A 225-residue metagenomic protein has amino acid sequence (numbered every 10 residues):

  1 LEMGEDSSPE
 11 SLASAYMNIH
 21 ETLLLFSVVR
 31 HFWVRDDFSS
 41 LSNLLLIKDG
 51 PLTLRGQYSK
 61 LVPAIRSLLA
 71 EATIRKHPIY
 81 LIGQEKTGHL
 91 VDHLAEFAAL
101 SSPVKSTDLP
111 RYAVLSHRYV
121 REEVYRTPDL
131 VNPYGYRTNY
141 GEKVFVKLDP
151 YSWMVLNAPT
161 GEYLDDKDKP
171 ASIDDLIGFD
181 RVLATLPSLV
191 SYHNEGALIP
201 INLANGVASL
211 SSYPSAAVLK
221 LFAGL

Functional and structural regions predicted by a protein language model:
E2-L225: Long, contiguous domain-sized segments
